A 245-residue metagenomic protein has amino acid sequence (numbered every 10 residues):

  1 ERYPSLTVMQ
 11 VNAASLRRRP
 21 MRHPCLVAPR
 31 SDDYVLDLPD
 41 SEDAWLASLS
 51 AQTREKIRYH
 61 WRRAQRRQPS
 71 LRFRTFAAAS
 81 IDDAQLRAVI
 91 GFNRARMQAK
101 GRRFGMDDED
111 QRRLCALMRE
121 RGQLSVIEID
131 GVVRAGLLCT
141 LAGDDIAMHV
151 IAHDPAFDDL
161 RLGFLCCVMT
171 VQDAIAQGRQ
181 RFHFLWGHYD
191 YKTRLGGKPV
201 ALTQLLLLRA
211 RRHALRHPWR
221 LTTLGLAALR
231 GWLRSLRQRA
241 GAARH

Functional and structural regions predicted by a protein language model:
E1-P20, M97, G101, G231-H245: Intrinsically disordered, low-complexity, positively biased terminal segments
E1-R30, G143-V200: Acyl-donor binding region in acyl/amide transferases
T7, T53, T75, S125 (+5 more regions): Residue-identity detector for threonine
V11-L36, D40-D159: A conserved beta-strand-loop-helix scaffold within acyl/acetyltransferase catalytic domains
R19-A44, S48, I129, R179-H245: Active-site/acyl-donor-binding loops of N-acyltransferases
R96, G105, S125, R134 (+5 more regions): Aromatic-residue detector
